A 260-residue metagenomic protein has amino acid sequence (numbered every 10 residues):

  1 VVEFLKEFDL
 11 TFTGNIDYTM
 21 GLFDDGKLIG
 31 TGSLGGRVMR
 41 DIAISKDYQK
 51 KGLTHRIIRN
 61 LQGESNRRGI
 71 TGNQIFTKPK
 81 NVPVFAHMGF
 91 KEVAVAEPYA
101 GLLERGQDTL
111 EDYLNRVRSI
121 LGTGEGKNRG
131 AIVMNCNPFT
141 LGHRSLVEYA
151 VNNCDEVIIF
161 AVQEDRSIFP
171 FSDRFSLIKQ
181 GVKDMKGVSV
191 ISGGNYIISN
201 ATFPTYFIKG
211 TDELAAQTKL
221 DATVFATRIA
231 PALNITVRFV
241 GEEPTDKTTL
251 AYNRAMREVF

Functional and structural regions predicted by a protein language model:
V1-G14, G21-L28: Short amphipathic alpha-helix that is part of the acyltransferase structural core
G21, G26-A43: Conserved beta-strand in the GNAT
A43, D47, E164: Conserved catalytic loop/helix region of short-chain dehydrogenase/reductase
Y48, G52-N60, G142, L146: Conserved acetyl-CoA pyrophosphate-binding loop and the N-cap/start of the following alpha-helix in GNAT-like
Q62-R67, H87: Extended, charged alpha/beta regions that create polyanion-binding interfaces
S65-K78: Conserved GNAT acetyl-CoA-binding A-motif
T77, N81-F90, V95-F260: Nucleotidyltransferase catalytic core that binds NTPs
